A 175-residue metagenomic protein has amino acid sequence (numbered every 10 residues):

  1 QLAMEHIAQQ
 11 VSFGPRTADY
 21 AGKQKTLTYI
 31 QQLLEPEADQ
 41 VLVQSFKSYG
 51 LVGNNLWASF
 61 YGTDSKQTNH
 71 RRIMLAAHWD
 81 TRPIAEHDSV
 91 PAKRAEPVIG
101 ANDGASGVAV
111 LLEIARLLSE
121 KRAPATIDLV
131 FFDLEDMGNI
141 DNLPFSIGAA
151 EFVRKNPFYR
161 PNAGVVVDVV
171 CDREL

Functional and structural regions predicted by a protein language model:
L2, P15-T26, G50, Q67 (+3 more regions): Extracytoplasmic/periplasmic, Sec-exported soluble proteins
L2-Q9, K25-P36, S106-E113, I147-E151 (+1 more regions): Extracytoplasmic/secreted proteins, especially bacterial periplasmic and envelope-associated proteins
E5-H70: A non-catalytic alpha/beta surface segment that caps or lines the substrate-entry region of metallo-dependent hydrolase
R16-A18, K47-G50, G62-D64, W79-P83 (+2 more regions): Solvent-exposed loop/turn segments at secondary-structure junctions within structured extracellular/periplasmic domains
N55-S59, R72-H78, T126-F132, V166: Soluble periplasmic/extracytoplasmic beta-strand elements of cell-envelope proteins
R71, E86-P97: Glycine/charged-rich beta-loop-alpha catalytic/anionic-binding loops adjacent to active sites
A85-D88, I140-N142: Short, conserved acidic/polar surface loops in the N-terminal third of protein domains
A95-L175: Acidic/histidine-rich catalytic neighborhood of metal-dependent amide-processing enzymes
